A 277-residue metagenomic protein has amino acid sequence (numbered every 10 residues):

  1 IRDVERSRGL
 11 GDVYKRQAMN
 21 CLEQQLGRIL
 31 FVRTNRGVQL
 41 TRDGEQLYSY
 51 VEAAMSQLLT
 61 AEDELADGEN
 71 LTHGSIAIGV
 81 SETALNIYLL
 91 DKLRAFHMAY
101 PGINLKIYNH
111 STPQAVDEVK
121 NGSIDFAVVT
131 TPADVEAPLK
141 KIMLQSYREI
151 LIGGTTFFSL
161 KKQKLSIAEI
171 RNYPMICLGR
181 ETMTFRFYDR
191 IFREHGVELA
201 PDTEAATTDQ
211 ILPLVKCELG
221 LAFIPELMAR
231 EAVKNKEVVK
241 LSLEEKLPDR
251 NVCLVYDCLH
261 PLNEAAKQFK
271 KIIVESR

Functional and structural regions predicted by a protein language model:
I1-Y14: Single conserved hydrophobic/aromatic residue that forms the stacking wall/gate of nucleotide- or nucleobase-binding
E23-L40: A short LG(V/I)-centered, amphipathic sequence patch enriched for acidic residue(s) preceding the LG motif
Q25-L26, L47-E69: Alpha-helical linker/hinge and terminal dimerization helices associated with HTH transcriptional regulators
H73-V135, A205: Central regulatory/effector-binding core of bacterial HTH transcription factors
Y88, V239-R277: A late-sequence structural motif
S111-I124, T130, T184-L241: Hydrophobic hinge/microswitch elements
P138-M175: Flexible hinge/capping segments at coil-to-helix
S159-L160, P174-H195, L262-A266, K270 (+1 more regions): Secondary-structure junction motif
